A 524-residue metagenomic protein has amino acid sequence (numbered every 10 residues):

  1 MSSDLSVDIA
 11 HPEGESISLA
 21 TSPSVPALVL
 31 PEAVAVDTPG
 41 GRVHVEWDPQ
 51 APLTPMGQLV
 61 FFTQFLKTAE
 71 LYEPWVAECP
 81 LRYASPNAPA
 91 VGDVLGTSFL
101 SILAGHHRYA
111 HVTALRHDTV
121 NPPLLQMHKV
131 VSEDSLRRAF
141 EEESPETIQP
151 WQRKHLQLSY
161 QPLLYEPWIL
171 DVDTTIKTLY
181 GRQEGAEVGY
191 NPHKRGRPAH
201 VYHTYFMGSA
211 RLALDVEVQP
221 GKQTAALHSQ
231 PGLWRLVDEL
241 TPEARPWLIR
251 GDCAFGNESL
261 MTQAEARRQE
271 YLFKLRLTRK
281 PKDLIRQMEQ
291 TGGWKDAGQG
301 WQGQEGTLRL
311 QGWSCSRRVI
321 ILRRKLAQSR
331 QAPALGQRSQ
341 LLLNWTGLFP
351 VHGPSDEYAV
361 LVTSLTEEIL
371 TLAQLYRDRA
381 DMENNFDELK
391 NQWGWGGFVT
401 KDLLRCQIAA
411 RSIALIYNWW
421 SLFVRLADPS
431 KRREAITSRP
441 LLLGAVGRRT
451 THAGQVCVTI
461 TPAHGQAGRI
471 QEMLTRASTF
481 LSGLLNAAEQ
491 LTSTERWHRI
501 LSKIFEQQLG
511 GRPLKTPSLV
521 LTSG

Functional and structural regions predicted by a protein language model:
S2-R197, V201-Q223, L227-P242, V424 (+1 more regions): Dynamic "connector" segments at or just before major functional cores
S3-L5, L30-V45, E270-N384, L389-N391 (+1 more regions): An anionic, glycine-rich sequence signature occurring as long contiguous blocks
L53, A84-D93, V351, T400-A410: Structural motif
V112, I369-S412, I416-W420: Short amphipathic alpha-helical "interface-anchor" segments enriched in bulky aromatics
P246-G256: Acidic/histidine-rich, metal-coordinating catalytic segments
M261-E270: Short, surface-exposed basic-aromatic patches at helix termini and helix-loop junctions that form
G396-I460: Basic, amphipathic alpha-helical segments enriched in Lys/Arg and hydrophobic/aromatic residues
